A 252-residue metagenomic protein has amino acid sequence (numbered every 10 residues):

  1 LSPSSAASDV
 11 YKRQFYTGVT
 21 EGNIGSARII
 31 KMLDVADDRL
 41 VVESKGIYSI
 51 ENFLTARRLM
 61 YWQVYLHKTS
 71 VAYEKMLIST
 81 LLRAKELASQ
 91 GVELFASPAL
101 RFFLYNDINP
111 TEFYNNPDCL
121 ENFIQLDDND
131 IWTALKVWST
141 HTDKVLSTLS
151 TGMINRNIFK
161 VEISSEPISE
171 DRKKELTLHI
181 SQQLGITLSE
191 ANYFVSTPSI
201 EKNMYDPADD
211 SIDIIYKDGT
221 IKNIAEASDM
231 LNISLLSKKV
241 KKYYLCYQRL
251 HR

Functional and structural regions predicted by a protein language model:
L1-A7, Y11: Single conserved hydrophobic/aromatic residue that forms the stacking wall/gate of nucleotide- or nucleobase-binding
P3, T69, Y73: Hydrophobic (often cysteine-bearing) scaffold residues that line and stabilize catalytic clefts of nucleotide/cofactor
K12-E21: Active-site lining segments of carbohydrate-active enzymes
G22-R28: Active-site cores that bind ATP or allylic diphosphates and position pyrophosphate for catalysis
E43-R57: Active-site-adjacent bridging/hinge elements
A56-Y65: Active-site flanking loop/helix segments enriched in acidic
V64, T69, I78, A88-R252: Terminal helices and disordered tails flanking the catalytic cores of nucleotide-processing hydrolases
R83-A84: N-terminal regulatory modules in eukaryotic regulatory proteins
